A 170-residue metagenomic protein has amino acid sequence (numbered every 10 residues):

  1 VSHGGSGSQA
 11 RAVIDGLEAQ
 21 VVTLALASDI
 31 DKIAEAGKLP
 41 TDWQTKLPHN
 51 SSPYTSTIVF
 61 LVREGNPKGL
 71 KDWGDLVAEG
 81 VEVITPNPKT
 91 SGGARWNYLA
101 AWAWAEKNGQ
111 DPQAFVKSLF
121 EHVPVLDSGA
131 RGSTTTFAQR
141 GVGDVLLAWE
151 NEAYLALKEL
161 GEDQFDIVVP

Functional and structural regions predicted by a protein language model:
V1-T90: N-terminal segment of the mature folded domain
L17, G37, A105, L160-G161: Active-site catalytic pocket residues across diverse enzymes, especially alpha/beta-hydrolases
A27, A94-Y98, V142-A148: Conserved long hydrophobic alpha-helices within structured protein cores
P40-T41, A103, D163-Q164: Short, hinge-like loop/turn segments at secondary-structure boundaries
L47, V62-E64, E79-N108, L119-L126 (+1 more regions): Short beta-strand->loop
G69, G92-A94, Y154-L157: Short acidic/glycine-rich loop or secondary-structure boundary segments that cap or lie
N108-V169: Ligand-binding pocket segment of bilobal, Venus flytrap-like solute-binding proteins
